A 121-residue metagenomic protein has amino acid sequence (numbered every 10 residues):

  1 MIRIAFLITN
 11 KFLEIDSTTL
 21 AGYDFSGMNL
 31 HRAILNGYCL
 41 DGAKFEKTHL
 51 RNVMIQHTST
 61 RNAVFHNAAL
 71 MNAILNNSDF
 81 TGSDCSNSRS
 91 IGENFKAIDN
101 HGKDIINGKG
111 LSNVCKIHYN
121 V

Functional and structural regions predicted by a protein language model:
M1-V121: Tandem repeat scaffolds
